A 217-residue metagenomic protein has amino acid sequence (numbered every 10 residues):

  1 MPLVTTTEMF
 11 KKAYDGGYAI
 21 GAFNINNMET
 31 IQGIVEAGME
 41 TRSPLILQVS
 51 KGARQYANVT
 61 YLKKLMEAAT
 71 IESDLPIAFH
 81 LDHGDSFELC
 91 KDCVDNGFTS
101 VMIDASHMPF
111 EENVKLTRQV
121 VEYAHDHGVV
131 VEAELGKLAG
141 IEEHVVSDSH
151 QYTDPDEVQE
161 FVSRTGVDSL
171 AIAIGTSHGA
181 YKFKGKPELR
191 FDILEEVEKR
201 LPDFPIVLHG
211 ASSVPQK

Functional and structural regions predicted by a protein language model:
V4-D15, N27-A53, T60-P76, G84-P205 (+1 more regions): Alpha/beta enzyme core
S213: Anaerobic metallocofactor- and corrinoid-dependent redox/one-carbon enzyme cores, especially those from methanogenesis
